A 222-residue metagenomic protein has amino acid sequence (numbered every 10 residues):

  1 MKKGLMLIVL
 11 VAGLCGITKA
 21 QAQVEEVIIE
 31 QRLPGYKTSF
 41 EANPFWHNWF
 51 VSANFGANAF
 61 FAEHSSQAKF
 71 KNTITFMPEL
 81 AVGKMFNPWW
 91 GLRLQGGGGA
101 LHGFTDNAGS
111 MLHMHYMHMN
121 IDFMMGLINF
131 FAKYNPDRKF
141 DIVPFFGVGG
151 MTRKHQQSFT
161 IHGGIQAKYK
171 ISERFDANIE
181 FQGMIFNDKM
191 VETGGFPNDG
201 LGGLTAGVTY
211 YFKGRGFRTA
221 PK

Functional and structural regions predicted by a protein language model:
M1-P44, G214-K222: Cleavable N-terminal export/targeting peptides
A20-G83: Short glycine/proline- and aromatic-enriched beta-strand/turn motifs that initiate or cap beta-hairpins
T38-N48, W89, I128-D141, I171-R174 (+1 more regions): Short loop/turn motifs that connect adjacent beta-strands in outer-membrane beta-barrel proteins
H47, F70-P78, H115-M119, R138-F140 (+2 more regions): Residues that define the transmembrane beta-barrel architecture of outer-membrane proteins
F50-S52, G91-R93, D141-F145, D176-N178 (+1 more regions): Residue-level detector of the transmembrane beta-barrel scaffold of outer-membrane proteins
A53-A57, L80-K84, I121-L127, F146-G150 (+3 more regions): Residues on the lipid-exposed face of transmembrane beta-strands in outer-membrane beta-barrel proteins
P88-I161: Gram-negative (and chloroplast) outer-membrane scaffold detector with strong preference for beta-barrel transmembrane
L101, T105-G109, K170-K222: Predominantly the C-terminal beta-signal and adjacent terminal strand-loop region of outer-membrane beta-barrel
